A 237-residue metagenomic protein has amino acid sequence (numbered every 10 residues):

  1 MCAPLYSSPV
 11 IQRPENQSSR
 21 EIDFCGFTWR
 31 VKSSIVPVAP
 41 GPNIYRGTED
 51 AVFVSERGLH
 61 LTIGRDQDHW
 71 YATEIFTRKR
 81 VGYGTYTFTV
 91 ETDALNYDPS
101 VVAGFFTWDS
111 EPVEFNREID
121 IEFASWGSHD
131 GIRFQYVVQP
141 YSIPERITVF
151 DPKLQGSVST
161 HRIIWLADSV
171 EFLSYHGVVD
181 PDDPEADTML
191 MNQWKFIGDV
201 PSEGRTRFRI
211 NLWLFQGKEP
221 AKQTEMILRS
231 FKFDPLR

Functional and structural regions predicted by a protein language model:
C2-A103, T107-V113, R117-G127, P140 (+2 more regions): Low-complexity, Ser/Thr/Pro/Gly-rich disordered linker/stalk regions
R57-G58, L166-S169, T206: Loop/turn elements at helix/coil->beta-strand transitions in domains of secreted/extracellular proteins
A72-K79, R146-P152, I197-D199: Beta-strand-rich interaction surfaces with strong enrichment in secreted/lumenal proteins
V81, K153-G156, W165, E203 (+1 more regions): Surface-exposed coil/turn segments at beta-strand junctions on protein surfaces, enriched
V137-T160: Short, aromatic/His-centered strand-loop micro-motif at the edge of beta-sheets
Q155-V178: Localized edge beta-strand/strand-to-loop motifs within extracellular or lumenal beta-rich domains
H176-R205: Short, solvent-exposed beta-strand-to-loop segments that form ligand-recognition rims of beta-rich domains
P201-F215: C-terminal, surface-exposed recognition/capping segments
